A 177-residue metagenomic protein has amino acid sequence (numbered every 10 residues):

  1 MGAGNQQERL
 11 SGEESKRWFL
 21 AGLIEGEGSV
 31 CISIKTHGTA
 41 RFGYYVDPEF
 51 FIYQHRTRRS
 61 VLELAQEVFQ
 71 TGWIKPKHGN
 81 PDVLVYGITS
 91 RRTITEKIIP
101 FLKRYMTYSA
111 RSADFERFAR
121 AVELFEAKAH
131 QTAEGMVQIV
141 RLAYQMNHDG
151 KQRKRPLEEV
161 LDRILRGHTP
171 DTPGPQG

Functional and structural regions predicted by a protein language model:
M1-G177: Sequence-level preference for short, compositionally simple segments enriched in small aliphatic or small polar residues
